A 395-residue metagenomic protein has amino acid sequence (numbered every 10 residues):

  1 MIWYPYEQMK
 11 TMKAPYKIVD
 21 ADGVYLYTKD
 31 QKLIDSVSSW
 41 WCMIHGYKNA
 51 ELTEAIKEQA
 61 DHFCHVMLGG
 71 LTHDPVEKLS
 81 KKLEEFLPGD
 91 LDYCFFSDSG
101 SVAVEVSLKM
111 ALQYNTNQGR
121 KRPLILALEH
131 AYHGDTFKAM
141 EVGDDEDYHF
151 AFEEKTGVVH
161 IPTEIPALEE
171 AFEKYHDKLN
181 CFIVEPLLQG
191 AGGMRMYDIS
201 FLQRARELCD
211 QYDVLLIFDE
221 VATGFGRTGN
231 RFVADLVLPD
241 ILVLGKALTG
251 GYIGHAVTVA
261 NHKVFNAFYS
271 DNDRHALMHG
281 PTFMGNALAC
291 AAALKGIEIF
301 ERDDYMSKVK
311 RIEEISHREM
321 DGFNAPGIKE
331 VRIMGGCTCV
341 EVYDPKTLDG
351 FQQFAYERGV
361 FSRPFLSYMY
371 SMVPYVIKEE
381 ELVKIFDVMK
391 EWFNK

Functional and structural regions predicted by a protein language model:
M1-K395: Conserved N-terminal phosphate-binding loop of PLP-dependent enzymes in the Aspartate aminotransferase
